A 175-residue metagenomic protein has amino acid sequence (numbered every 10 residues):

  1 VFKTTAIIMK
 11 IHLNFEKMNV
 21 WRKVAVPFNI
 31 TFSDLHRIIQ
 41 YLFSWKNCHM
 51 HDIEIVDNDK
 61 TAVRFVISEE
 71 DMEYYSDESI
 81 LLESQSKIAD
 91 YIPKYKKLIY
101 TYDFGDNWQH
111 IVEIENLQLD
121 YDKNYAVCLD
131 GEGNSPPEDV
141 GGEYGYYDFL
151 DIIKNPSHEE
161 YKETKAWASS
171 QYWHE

Functional and structural regions predicted by a protein language model:
V1-E175: Short linear regulatory motifs enriched in tryptophan with gly/pro/ser
